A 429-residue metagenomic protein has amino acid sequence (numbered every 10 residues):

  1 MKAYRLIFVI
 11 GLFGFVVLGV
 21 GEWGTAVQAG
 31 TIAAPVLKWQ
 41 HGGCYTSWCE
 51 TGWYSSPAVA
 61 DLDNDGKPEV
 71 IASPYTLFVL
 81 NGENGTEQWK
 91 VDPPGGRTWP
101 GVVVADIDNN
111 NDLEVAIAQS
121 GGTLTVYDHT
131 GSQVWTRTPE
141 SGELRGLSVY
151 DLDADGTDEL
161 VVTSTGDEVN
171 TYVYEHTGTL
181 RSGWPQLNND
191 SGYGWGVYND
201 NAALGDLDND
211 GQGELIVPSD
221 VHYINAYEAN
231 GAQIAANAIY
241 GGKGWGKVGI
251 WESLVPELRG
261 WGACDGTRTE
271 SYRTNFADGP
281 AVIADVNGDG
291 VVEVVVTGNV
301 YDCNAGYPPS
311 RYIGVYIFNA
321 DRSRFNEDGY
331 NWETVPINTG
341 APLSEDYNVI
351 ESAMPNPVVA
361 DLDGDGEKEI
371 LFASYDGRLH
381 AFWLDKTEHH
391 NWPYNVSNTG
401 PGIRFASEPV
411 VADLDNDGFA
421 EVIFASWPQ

Functional and structural regions predicted by a protein language model:
M1-A29: Sec-dependent, cleavable N-terminal signal peptides
A26-Q429: Extracytoplasmic/lumenal domain signature
